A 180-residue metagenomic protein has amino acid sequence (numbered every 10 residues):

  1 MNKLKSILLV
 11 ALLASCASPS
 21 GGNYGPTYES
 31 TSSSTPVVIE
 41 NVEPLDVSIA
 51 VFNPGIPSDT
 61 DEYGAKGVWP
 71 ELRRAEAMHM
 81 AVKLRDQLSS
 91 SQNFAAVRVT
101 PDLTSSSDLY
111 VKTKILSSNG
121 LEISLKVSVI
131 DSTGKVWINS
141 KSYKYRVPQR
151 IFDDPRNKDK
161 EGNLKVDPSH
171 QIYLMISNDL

Functional and structural regions predicted by a protein language model:
N2-L9: Sec-dependent signal peptide recognition, specifically the positively charged N-region followed immediately by
L9, E40-V42, T104: A generic structural signal for short, non-catalytic loop/turn and secondary-structure boundary residues
C16-H79, V136, S140, I151-L180: A structural "domain/chain start" motif
V47-I49, A96-V127: A short, hydrophobic beta-strand-centered structural micro-motif
R85, S89-N93: Sec-exported extracytoplasmic/periplasmic mature domains
T113-R156: Amphipathic beta-strand/beta-sheet edge segments enriched in Tyr/Trp
